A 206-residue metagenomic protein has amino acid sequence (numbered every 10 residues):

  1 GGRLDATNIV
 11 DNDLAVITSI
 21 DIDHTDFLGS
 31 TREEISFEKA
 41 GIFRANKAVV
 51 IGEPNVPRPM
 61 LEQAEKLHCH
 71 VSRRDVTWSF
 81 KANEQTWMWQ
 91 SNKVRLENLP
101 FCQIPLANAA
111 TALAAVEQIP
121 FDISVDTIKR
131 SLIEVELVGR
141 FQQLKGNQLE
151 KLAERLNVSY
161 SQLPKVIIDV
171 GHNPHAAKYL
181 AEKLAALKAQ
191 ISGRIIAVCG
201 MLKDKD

Functional and structural regions predicted by a protein language model:
G1-G2, G29, G41, G52 (+2 more regions): Glycine-centered flexibility sites
G1-R3, V56, W78, D204: Short acidic loop-to-helix transition motifs that present clustered carboxylates
R3-V16, I20-D21, K93-D206: Nucleotide phosphate-binding/pyrophosphate-handling subdomain across enzymes that bind or process nucleotide phosphates
N12-L96, L106-D126: Acidic, Mg2+-coordinating active-site environments of NTP-dependent enzymes
